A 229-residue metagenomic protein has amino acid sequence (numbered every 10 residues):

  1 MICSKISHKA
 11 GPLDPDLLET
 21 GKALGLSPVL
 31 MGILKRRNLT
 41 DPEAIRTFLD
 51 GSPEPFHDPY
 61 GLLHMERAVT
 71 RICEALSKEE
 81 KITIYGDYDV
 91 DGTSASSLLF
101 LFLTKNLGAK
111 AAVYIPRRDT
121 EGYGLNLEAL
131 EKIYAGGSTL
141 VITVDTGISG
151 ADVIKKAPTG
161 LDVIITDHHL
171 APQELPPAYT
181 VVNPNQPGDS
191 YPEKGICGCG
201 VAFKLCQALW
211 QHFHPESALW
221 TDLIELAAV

Functional and structural regions predicted by a protein language model:
M1-V229: Replace "Mg2+/Mn2+-dependent" with "divalent metal-dependent
